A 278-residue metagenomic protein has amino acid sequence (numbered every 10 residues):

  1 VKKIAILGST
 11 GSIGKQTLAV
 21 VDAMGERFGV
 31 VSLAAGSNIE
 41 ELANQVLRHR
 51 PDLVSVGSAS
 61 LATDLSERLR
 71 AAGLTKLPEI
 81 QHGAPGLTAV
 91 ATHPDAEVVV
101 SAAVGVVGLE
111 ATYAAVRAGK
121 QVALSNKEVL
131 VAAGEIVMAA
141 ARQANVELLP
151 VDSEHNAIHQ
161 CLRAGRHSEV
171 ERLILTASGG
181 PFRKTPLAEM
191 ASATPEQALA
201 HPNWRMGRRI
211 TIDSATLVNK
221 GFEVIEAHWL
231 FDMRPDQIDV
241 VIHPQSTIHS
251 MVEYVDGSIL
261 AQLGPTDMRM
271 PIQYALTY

Functional and structural regions predicted by a protein language model:
V1-Y278: Catalytic, metal-anchored helix/loop core of enzyme active sites in primary metabolism
